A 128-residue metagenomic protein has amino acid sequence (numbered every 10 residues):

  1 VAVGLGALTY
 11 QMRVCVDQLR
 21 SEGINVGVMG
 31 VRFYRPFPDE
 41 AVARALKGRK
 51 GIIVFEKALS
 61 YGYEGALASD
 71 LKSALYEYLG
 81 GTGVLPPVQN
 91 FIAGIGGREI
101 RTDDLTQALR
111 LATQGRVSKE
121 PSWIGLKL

Functional and structural regions predicted by a protein language model:
V1-I24, F37-R44: Redox- and metal-dependent alpha/beta enzyme cores, enriched for Fe-S-associated oxidoreductases and cofactor-handling
V3-G6, M29-R32, V54-F55, F91: Generic beta-strand/beta-sheet core signal
T9-Y10, R35-P36, Y61-G62, E99: Loop/helix-junction capping segments adjacent to catalytic residues or to phosphate/diphosphate-binding pockets
Q18-G27, Y78-V84: Secondary-structure transition/capping motifs at alpha-helix termini and the adjoining loop/turn into the next element
E22-G51, A58: Core nucleotide-handling region used for phosphoryl-transfer chemistry
K57-L128: Peripheral docking tails and interdomain loops at the edges of cofactor- or intermediate-handling domains
